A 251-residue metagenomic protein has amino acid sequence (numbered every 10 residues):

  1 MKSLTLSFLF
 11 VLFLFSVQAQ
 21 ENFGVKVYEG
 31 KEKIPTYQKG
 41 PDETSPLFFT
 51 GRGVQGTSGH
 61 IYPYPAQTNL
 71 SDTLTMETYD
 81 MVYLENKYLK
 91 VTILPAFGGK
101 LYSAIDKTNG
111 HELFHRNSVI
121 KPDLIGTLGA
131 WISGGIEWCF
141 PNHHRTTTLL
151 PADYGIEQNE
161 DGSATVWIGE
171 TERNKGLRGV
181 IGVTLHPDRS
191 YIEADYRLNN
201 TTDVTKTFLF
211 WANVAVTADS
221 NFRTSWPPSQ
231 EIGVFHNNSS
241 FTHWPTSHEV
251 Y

Functional and structural regions predicted by a protein language model:
M1-E21: Bacterial Sec-dependent N-terminal signal peptides
Q20-K31, P35-Y37, L89-V91, Y154 (+2 more regions): Generic structural motif
Q20-V27, Y79, N86, G99 (+2 more regions): Sequence-level motif detector for i,i+2 pairs with an aromatic at +2
E21-Q67: Fe(II)/2-oxoglutarate
E21-V25, N109-E137, I156, D188 (+2 more regions): Polysaccharide-binding surfaces and accessory modules of carbohydrate-active proteins
F48-I61, A66-M76, M81-E85, S133-Y191: Extended, loop-rich substrate-binding clefts of extracytoplasmic carbohydrate-active enzymes
S71-T73, E85, V91-N109, I168-D219: Acidic, contiguous internal or C-terminal segments within carbohydrate-active enzymes that form a structured patch used
T75-E77, Y83-E85, L89-G135: Solvent-exposed N-terminal domain segments of exported/luminal and surface proteins
